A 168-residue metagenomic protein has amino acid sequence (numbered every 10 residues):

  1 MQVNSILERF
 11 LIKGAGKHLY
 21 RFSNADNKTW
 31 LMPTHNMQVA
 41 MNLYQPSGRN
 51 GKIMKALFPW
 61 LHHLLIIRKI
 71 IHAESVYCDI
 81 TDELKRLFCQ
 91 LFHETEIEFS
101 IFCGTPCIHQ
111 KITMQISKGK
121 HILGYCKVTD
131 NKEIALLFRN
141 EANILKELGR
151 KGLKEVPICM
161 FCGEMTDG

Functional and structural regions predicted by a protein language model:
Q2-F102: Juxta-kinase regulatory segment immediately upstream of eukaryotic protein kinase catalytic domains
L19, G51-M54, C107, I122 (+1 more regions): Polar low-complexity intrinsically disordered regions enriched in Ser/Thr and small residues
D79-C89, V128-D167: A conserved alpha-helical element in kinase catalytic cores
T95-E98, C126-K127, E141: Generic, low-specificity signal for short hydrophobic/alpha-helical stretches with a mild N-terminal bias, encompassing
E98-I101, L123, E133, I144: Sparse, context-dependent recognition of short Cys/His-centered cofactor- or disulfide-binding micro-motifs
I101-C103, M114, P157-G163: Conserved beta-strand elements flanking the ATP-binding pocket of the protein kinase catalytic core
G104-Q110, L153: A short catalytic or substrate-binding loop motif that flags glycine-/basic-rich loops and adjacent residues that bind
Q110-R139: ATP-binding glycine-rich loop module of kinase domains
